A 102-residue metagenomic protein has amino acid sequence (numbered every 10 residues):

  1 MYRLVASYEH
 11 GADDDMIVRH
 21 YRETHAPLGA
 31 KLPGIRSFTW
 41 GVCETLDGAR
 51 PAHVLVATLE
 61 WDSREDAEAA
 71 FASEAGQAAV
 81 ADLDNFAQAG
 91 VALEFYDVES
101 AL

Functional and structural regions predicted by a protein language model:
M1-L102: Macromolecular interaction modules
